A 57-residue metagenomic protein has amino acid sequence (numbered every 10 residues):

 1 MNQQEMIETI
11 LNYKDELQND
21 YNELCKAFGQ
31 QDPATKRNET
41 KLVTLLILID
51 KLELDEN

Functional and structural regions predicted by a protein language model:
N2, M6-I7: Domain-length accessory/inserted modules outside core catalytic folds
T9-N57: Short, charge-rich amphipathic interface segments used for partner binding and complex assembly
